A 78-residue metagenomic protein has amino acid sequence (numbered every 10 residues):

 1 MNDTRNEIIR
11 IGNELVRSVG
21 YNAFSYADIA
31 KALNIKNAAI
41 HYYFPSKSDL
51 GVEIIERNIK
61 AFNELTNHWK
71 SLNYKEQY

Functional and structural regions predicted by a protein language model:
M1-D3: N-terminal intrinsically disordered/low-complexity leader segments
E7, I11, L15-D49, E53: Helix-turn-helix
K36-A38, E64-N67: Positions in alpha-helical segments
E53, N67-Y78: Hydrophobic alpha-helical connector segments
E56-N63: Short, basic, alpha-helical segments at the C-terminal edge of helix-turn-helix-like DNA-binding modules
